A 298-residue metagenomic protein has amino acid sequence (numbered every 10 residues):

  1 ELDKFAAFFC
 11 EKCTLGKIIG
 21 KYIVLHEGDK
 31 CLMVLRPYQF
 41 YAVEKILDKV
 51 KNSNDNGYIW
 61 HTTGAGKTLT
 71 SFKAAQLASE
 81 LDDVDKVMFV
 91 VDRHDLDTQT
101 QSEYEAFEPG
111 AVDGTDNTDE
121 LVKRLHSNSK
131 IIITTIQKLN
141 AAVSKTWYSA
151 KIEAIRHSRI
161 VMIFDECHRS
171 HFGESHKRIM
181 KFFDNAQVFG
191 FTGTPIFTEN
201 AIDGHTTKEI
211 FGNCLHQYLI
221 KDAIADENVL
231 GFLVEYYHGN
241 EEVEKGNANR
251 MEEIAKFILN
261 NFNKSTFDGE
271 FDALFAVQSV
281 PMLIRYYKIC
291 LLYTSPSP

Functional and structural regions predicted by a protein language model:
E1-K86, D95, Q99-G110, S127 (+2 more regions): ATP-dependent helicase/translocase motor core
K86-D92, D272-Q278: Conserved RecA-like ASCE P-loop NTPase motor core of nucleic-acid helicases/translocases
P109-A141: Inter-Walker segment of RecA-like/P-loop motor cores
V143, S158-G239: Signature of the SF2 helicase/ATPase Hel1-core->accessory helical subdomain module
I220-E270: Conserved interdomain linker/interface between the two RecA-like ATPase lobes of SF2 helicase motors
A276-C290: Segments forming glycine/polar-rich beta-alpha architectures that bind adenosine-containing cofactors
Y293-P298: Conserved small/polar residues in nucleotide/adenosyl-binding loops
